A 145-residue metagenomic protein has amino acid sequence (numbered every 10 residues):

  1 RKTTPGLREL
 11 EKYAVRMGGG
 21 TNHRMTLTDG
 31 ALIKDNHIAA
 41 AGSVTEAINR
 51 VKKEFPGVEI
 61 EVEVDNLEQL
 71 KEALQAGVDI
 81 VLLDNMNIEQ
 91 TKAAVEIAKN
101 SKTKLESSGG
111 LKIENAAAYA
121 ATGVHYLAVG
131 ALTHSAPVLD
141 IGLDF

Functional and structural regions predicted by a protein language model:
R1-A76, I80, K92-I97, K102-E106 (+2 more regions): Acidic/glycine-rich phosphate/pyrophosphate-binding loops and surrounding catalytic core that coordinate Mg2+
N85, G109, A131: Short secondary-structure boundary segments
G142-F145: Active-site loop ensemble at the mouth of alpha/beta enzyme cores that anchors a bound cofactor
